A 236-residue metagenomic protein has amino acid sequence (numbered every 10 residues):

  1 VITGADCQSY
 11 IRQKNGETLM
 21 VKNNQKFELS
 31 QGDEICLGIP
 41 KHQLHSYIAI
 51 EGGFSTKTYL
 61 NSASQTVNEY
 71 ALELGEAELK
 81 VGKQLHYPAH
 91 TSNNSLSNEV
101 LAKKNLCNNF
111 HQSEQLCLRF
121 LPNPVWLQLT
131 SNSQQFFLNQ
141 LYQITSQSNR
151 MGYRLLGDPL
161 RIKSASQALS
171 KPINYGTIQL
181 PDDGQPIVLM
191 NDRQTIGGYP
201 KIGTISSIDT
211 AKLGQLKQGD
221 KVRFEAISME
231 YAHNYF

Functional and structural regions predicted by a protein language model:
V1-F236: Conserved "landmark" site that anchors the functional core of diverse proteins
